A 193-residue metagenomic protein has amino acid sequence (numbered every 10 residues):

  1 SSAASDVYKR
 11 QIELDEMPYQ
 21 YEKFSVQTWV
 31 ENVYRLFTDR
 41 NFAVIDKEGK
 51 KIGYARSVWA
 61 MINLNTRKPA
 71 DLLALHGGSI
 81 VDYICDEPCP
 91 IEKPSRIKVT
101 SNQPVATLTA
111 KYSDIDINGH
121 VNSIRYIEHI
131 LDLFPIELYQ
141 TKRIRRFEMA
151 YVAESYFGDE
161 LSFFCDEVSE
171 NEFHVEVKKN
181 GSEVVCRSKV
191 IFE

Functional and structural regions predicted by a protein language model:
S1-Y8: Short, small-residue-biased leader/transition segments that mark boundaries at the very start of proteins
S5, K50, V99-Q103, K142 (+1 more regions): A generic structural signal for short, non-catalytic loop/turn and secondary-structure boundary residues
E13-S95, S155-F157, D166-E193: HotDog/MaoC-like acyl-thioester-processing domains
E22-F24, T100-P104, D159-E160: Short coil-to-beta-strand transition motifs
S57-R67, L72, G77-E128, D132-Y139: Catalytic strand-loop segment that frames the active site of acyl-thioester-processing enzymes
A106-V190: Acidic/His-leaning functional-site neighborhoods
